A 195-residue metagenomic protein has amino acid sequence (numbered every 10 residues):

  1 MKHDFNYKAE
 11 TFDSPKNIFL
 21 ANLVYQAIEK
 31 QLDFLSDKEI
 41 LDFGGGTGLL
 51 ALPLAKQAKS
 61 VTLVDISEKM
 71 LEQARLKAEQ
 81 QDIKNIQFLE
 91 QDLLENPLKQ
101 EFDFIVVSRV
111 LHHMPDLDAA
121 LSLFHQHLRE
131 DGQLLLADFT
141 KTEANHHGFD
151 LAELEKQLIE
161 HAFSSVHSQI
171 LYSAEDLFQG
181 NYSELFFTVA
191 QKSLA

Functional and structural regions predicted by a protein language model:
M1-L35: Conserved class I S-adenosyl-L-methionine
K38-G44: Conserved class I S-adenosyl-L-methionine
T47-E95: Class I SAM-dependent methyltransferase SAM/SAH-binding core
V106: A conserved beta-strand element that flanks and buttresses the S-adenosyl-L-methionine
A119-E130: A short glycine-rich, Lys/Arg-flanked "PGG" loop and its adjoining helix->strand segment in the class I
G132-F139: Conserved beta-strand signature within the Rossmann-like core of class I S-adenosyl-L-methionine
H147-A162: Short alpha-helix
A174-A195: Core SAM-dependent methyltransferase catalytic element
